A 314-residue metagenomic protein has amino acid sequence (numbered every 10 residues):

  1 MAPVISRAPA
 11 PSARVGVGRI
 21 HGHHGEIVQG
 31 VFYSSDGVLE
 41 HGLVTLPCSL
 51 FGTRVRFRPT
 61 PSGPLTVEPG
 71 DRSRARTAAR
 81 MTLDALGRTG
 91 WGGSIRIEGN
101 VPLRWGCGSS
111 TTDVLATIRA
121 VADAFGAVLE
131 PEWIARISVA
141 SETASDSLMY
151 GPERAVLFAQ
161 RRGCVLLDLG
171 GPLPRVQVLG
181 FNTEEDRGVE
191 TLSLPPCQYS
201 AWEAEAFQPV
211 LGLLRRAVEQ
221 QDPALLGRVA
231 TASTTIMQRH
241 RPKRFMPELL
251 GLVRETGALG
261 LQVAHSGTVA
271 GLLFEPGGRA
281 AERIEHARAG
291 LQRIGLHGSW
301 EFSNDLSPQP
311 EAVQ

Functional and structural regions predicted by a protein language model:
A2-W105, Q314: ATP-binding N-lobe of GHMP and related small-molecule kinases
P69, C107-S109, E275-P276: Short, solvent-exposed loop/turn segments at secondary-structure boundaries
D84, R119-D123, R216: Short glycine/serine- and small hydrophobic-enriched flexible loop segments
S94-E98, T268-L273: A generic structural motif
C107-P131: DPxDG-like acidic metal-binding loop motif
L129-L259, L273-Q314: ATP-dependent small-molecule kinase catalytic core of the GHMP/sugar-kinase superfamily and closely related
G260-A264: Short beta-strand
